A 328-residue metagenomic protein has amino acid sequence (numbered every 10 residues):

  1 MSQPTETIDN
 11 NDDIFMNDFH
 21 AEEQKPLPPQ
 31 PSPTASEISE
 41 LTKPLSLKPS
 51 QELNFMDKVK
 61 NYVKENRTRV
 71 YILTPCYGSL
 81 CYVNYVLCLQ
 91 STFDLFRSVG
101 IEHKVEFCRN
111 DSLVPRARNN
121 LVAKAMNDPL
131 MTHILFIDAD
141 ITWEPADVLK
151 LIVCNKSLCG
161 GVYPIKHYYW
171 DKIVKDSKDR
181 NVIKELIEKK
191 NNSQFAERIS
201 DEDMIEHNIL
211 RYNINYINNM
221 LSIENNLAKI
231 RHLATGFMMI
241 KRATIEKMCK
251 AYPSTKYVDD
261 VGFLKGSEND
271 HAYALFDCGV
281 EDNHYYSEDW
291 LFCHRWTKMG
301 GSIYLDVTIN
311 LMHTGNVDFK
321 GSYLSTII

Functional and structural regions predicted by a protein language model:
P4, E65, K250-I328: C-terminal catalytic/acceptor-binding lobe
P4-E6, D13-P26, P31-D111: N-proximal low-complexity "stem/linker" segments adjacent to membrane-targeting elements
V63-K64, M126-N127, I152: Residue-level signal for alpha-helix termini/capping positions
S112-R116: A short, glycine-/small-residue-rich helix N-cap motif at loop->alpha-helix starts within glycosyltransferase
N120-H133: Active-site nucleotide-sugar/metal-binding loop of Leloir-type enzymes
M131-T142: Short beta-strand-to-loop acidic/aromatic patch adjacent to the donor-nucleotide binding site
H133, S157-L158, I303: Short, Asp-centered acidic motifs that coordinate Mg2+ and/or phosphate in catalytic or ligand-binding sites
E144-L264, E268-A274: Conserved catalytic core of nucleotide-sugar-dependent glycosyltransferases
